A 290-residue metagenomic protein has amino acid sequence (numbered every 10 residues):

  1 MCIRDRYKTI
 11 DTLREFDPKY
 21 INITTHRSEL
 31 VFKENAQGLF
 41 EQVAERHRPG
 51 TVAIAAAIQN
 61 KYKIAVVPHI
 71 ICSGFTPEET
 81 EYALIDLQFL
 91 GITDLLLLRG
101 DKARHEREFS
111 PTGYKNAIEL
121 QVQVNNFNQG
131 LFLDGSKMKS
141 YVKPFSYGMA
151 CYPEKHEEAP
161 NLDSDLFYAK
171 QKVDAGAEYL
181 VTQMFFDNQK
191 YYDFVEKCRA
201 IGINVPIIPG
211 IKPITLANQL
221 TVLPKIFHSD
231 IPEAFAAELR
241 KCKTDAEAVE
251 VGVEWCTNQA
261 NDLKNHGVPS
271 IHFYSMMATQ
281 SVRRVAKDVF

Functional and structural regions predicted by a protein language model:
M1-I3: Short, small-residue-biased leader/transition segments that mark boundaries at the very start of proteins
D5-Y7, C72-F89: Glycine-rich anion/phosphate-binding loops
I10-D17, A53-K63, L84-I92, K137-V142 (+2 more regions): Acidic (Asp/Glu)-rich catalytic clusters
R14-P49, D101-T112, A177-F194, M276-A278 (+1 more regions): Glycine-rich, proline-tolerant flexible connector loops at the mouths of alpha/beta enzymes
I21, L87, K172, G176 (+2 more regions): Conserved, mostly hydrophobic/aromatic
V66-I70, Y179-F185, S270-F273: Short catalytic-loop micro-motif centered on adjacent basic/acidic residues
G100, P111-P144, M149-E158, D165 (+4 more regions): Active-site pocket-lining/capping segments in soluble small-molecule metabolic enzymes
E158-A175: Active-site glycine-rich loop that binds ribose-phosphate moieties when present
